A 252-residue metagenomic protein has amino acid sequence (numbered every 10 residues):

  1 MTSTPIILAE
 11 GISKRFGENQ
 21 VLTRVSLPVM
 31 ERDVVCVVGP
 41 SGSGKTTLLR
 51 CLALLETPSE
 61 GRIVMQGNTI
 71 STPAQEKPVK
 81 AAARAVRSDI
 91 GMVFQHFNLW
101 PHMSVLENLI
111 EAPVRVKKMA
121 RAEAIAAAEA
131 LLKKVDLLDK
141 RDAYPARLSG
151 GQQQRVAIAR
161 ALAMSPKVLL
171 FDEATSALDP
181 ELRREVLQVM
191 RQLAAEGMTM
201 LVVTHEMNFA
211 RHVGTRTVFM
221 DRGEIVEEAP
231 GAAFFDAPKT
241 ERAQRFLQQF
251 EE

Functional and structural regions predicted by a protein language model:
P5-G231: ABC family nucleotide-binding domain
F219-R222, G231-E252: C-terminal boundary and immediately downstream tail of ABC-type ATPase nucleotide-binding domains
